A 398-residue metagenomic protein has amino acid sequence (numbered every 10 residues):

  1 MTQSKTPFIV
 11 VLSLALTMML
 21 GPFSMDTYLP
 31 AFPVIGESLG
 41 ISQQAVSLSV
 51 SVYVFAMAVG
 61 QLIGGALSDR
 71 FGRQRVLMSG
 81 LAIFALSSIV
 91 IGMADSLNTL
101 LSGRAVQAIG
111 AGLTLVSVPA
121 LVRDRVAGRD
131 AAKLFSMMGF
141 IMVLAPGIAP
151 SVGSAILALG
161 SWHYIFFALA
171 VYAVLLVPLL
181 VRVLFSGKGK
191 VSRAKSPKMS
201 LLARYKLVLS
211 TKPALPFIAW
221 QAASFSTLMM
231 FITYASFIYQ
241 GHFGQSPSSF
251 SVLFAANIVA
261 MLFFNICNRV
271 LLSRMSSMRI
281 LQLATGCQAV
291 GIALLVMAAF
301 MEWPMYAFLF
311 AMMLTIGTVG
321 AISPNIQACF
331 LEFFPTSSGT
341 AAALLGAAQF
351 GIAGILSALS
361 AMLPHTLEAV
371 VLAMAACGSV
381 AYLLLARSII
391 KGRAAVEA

Functional and structural regions predicted by a protein language model:
T2-Q3, G187-I218: Juxtamembrane intracellular "pre-TM" segments in multi-pass secondary transporters
G40, G72, M93-T99, G110 (+1 more regions): Helix-breaking motifs and short loop linkers at transmembrane-helix boundaries and internal kinks in secondary membrane
V59-N98: Conserved MFS/SLC helix-loop-helix module at the cytosolic interface between two early adjacent transmembrane helices
Q61-G72, F264-M278: Helix-to-loop junctions at the C-terminal end of transmembrane segments in multipass secondary transporters
I83, S87-V90, N98-V106, Y306-M312: Paired small-residue
L97, G103-L144: Cytoplasmic helix-loop-helix junction between adjacent transmembrane helices in 12-TM secondary transporters
T99, G128-R129, S136-L184: Helix-loop-helix hairpin linking two adjacent transmembrane segments in secondary transporters
G317, C329-H365, M374: A late C-terminal transmembrane helix in Major Facilitator Superfamily
